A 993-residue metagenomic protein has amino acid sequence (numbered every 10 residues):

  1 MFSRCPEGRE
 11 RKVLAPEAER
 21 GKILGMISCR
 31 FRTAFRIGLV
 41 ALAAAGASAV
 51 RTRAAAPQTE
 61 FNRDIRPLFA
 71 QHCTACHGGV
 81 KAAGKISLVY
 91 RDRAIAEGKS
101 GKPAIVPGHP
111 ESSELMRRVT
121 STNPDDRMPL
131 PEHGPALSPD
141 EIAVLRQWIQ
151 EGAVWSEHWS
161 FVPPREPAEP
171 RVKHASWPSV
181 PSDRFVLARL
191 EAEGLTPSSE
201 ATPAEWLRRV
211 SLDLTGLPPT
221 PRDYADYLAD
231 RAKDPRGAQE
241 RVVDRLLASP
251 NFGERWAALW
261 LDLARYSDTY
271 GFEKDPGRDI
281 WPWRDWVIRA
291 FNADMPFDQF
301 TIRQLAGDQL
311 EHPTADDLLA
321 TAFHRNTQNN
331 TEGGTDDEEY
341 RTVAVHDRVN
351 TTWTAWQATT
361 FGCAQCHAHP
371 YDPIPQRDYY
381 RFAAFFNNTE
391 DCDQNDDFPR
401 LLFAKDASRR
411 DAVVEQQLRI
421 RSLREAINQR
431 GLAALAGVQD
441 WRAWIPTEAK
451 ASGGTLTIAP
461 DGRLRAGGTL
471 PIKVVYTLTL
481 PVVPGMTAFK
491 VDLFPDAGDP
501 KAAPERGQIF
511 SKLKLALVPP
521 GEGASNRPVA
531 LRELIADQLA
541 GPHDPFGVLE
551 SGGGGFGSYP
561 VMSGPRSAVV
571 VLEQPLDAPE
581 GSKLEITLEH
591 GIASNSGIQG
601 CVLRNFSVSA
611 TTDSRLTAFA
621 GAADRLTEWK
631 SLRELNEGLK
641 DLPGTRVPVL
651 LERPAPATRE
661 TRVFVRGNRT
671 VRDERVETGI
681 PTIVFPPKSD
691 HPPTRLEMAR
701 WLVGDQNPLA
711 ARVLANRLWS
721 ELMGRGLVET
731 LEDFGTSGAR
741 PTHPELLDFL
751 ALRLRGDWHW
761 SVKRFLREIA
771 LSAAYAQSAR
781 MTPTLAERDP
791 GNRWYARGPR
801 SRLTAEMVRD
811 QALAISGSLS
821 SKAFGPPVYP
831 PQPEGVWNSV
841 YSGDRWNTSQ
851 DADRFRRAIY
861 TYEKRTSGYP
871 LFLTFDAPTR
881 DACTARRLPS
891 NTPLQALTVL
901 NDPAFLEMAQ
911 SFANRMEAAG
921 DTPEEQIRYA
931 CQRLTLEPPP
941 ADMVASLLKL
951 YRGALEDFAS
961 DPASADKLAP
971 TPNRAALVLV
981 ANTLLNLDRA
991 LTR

Functional and structural regions predicted by a protein language model:
A34-A47: Bacterial N-terminal signal peptides
S48, R53-A188, A204-R209, P219-Y227 (+6 more regions): Solvent-exposed helix-loop boundary motif
E141, G237-Q376, F382-A383, N387 (+4 more regions): Extended surface/linker regions that mediate inter-domain or inter-protein docking in multi-component redox
H174-R208, D213-N251, R265-E311, P373 (+9 more regions): Primarily short, surface-exposed interaction patches in extracytoplasmic proteins
F272, A293, T321-T477, P519-F556 (+5 more regions): Active-site histidine-acidic residue metal-binding/catalytic motifs, centered on HxH/HExxH-like signatures
G485-L513, S582-S594, V608, R712: A short beta-strand element within beta-rich, extracytoplasmic domains of secreted/secretory-pathway proteins
